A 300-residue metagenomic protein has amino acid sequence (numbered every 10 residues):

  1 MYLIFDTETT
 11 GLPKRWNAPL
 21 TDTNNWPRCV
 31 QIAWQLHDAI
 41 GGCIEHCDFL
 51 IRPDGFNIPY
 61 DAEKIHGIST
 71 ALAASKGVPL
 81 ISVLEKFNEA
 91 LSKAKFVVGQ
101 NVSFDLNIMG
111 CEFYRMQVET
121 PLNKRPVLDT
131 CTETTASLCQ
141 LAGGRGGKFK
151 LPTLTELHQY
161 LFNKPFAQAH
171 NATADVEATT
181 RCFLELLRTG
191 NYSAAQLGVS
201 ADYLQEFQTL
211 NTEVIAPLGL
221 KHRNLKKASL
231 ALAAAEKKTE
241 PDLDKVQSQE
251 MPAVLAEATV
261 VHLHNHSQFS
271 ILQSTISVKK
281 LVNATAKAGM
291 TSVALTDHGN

Functional and structural regions predicted by a protein language model:
M1-L3: Extreme N-terminal starter segment of soluble prokaryotic enzymes
T7-R15, L20, Q268: Short acidic, Gly/Ser-rich segments with clustered Asp/Glu that frequently serve as metal-coordination loops in enzyme
E8, Q100, H170, H264-H266: Histidine-centered divalent metal-coordination motifs
K14-N17, D22-I51, G219-V246: A short, flexible N-terminal coil/short beta segment enriched in small residues
R15, N25-T70, N88-N211: Metal-dependent phosphoesterase core characteristic of DEDDh/y 3'-5' exonuclease domains
S75-E85: Glycine-rich, highly charged phosphate/nucleotide-binding loops
P79-L80, Q100-L106, H298-N300: Acidic, metal-coordinating catalytic cores used for nucleic-acid/nucleotide bond scission and strand-transfer chemistry
F207-N300: Phosphodiester-processing cores and adjacent nucleic acid-binding clamps
